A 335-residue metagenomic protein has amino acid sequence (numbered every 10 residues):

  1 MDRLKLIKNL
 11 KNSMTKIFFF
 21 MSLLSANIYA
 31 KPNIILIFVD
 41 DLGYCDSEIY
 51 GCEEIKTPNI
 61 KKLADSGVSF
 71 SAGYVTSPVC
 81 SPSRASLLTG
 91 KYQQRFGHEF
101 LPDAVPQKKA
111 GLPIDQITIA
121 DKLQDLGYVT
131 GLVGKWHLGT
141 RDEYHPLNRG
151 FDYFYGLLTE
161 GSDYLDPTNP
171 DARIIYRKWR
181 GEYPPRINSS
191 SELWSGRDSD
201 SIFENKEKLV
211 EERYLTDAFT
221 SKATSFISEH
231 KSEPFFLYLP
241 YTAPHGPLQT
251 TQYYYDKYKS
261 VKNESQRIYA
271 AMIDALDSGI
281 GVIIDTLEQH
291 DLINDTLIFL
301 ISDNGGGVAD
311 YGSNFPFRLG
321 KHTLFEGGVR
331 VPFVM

Functional and structural regions predicted by a protein language model:
L6: Cationic, low-complexity basic patches in intrinsically disordered or flexible, solvent-exposed regions
K11-F20: Sec-dependent signal peptide recognition, specifically the positively charged N-region followed immediately by
F19-Y29: Hydrophobic h-region of N-terminal signal peptides that target proteins for export in Gram-negative bacteria
I28-M335: Formylglycine-dependent sulfatase
